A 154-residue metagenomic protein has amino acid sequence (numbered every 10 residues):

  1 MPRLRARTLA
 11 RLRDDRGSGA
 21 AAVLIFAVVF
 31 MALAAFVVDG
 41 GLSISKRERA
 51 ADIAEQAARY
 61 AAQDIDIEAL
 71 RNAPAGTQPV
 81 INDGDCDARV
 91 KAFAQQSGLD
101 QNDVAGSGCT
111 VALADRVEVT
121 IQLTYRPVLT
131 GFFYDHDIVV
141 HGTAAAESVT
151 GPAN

Functional and structural regions predicted by a protein language model:
P2-G84: Alpha-helical assembly-interface signal, strongest on the long, hydrophobic N-terminal helix that forms
P2-R3, P127-N154: Low-complexity, S/T/G/P-rich flexible repeat/linker segments used as non-globular hinges and stalks within
L9, Q101, V111, H136-I138: A generic structural signal for short, solvent-exposed coil/turn residues that cap or connect secondary-structure
L12-G19, S107-A114, A146-N154: Short secondary-structure transition/capping segments
R59, T124, V149: Residue-level marker of positions within ordered structural domains that often coincide with functionally constrained
Y60-T120: Short amphipathic secondary-structure patches
I121-P127: Generic short beta-strand segments
